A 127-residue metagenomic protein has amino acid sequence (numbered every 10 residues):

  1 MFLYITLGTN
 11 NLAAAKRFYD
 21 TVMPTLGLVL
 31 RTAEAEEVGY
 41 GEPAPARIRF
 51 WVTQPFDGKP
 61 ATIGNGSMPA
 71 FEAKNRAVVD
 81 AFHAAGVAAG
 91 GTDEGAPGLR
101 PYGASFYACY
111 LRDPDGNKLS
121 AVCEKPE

Functional and structural regions predicted by a protein language model:
M1, T62-N65, G103: Short glycine-enriched loop/turn motifs at secondary-structure junctions
M1-K16, P69, V122-E127: N-terminal beta-strand motif that seeds the catalytic metal site of vicinal oxygen chelate
L7-R49: Core segments of cupin and vicinal oxygen chelate
T9, V29-T32, E37-Y40, T62 (+5 more regions): A structural feature recognizing the 12-helix transmembrane core of secondary solute carriers
N10-A14, F71-P114: Vicinal oxygen chelate
V22, L26-R31, A35, R47 (+5 more regions): Long, contiguous binding/interaction regions
G41-A81: Long, continuous compositionally biased terminal/linker segments
F50, C109, L119: Conserved GNAT-family N-acetyltransferase fold
